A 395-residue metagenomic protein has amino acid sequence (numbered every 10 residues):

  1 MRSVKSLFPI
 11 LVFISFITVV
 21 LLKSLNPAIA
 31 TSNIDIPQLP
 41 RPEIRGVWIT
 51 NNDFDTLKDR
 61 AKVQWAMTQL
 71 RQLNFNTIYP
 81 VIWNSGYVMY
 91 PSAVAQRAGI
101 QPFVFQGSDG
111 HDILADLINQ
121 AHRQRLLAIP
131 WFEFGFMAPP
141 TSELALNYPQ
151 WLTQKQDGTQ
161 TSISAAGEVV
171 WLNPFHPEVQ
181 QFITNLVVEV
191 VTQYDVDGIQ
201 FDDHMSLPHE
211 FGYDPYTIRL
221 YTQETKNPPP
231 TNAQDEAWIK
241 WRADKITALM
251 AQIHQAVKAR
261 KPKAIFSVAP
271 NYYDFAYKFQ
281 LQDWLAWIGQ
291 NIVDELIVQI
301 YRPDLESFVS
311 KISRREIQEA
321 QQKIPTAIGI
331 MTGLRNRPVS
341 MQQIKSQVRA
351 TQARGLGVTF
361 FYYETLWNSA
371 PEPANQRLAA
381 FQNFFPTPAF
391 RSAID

Functional and structural regions predicted by a protein language model:
T31-K62, P270-Y272: Boundary/entry segment of secreted carbohydrate-active catalytic domains
L39-R45, F54-L57, G135-Q193: Active-site-adjacent "subsite" loops/lids of carbohydrate-active enzymes
A61-V88, Y194-V196, I292-V293, R354-G357: Catalytic domains of carbohydrate-active enzymes, especially glycoside hydrolases
L73-D109: Aromatic-lined carbohydrate-binding/catalytic grooves of carbohydrate-active enzymes
F75-I82, I113-S162, Q200-D203: Glycine-rich, aromatic-flanked loop segments that form ligand/cofactor-binding clefts across common enzyme folds
Y90-P102, F136-I163, D203-P230: Aromatic- and acidic-residue-enriched segments that line the glycan-binding/catalytic groove of carbohydrate-active
E224-R337: Glycoside hydrolase catalytic-domain groove-lining segments
I292-F308, R315, Q322-D395: Substrate-binding cleft of secreted/luminal carbohydrate-active enzymes
